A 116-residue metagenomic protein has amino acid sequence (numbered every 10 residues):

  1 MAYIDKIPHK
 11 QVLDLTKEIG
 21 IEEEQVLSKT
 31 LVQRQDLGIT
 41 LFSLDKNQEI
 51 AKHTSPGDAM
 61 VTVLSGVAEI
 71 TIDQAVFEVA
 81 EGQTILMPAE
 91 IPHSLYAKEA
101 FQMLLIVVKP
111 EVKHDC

Functional and structural regions predicted by a protein language model:
M1-D36, T71: A short, N-terminal "cap"/entry segment at the start of jelly-roll beta-barrel domains of the cupin/DSBH fold
E24-Q25, G38-S55: Conserved short histidine dyad/triad with adjacent acidic residue
L37, K46, P56-G57, A75 (+2 more regions): A generic "binding-loop/recognition-motif" signal
I50-K52, I70-T71, M87, P92-K98: Short beta-strand His + acidic residue motifs that chelate non-heme Fe in jelly-roll/DSBH and cupin folds
G57-E69, D73: Glycine- and acidic-residue-biased ligand/ion/polar-headgroup-sensing regions
L64-S65, A80-E81, E99: A cytosolic small-molecule/anion-sensing beta-strand core signal
Q74-A89: Short acidic-glycine-tyrosine-enriched beta hairpin
A89-K113: Ligand-binding loop in jelly-roll beta-barrel domains
